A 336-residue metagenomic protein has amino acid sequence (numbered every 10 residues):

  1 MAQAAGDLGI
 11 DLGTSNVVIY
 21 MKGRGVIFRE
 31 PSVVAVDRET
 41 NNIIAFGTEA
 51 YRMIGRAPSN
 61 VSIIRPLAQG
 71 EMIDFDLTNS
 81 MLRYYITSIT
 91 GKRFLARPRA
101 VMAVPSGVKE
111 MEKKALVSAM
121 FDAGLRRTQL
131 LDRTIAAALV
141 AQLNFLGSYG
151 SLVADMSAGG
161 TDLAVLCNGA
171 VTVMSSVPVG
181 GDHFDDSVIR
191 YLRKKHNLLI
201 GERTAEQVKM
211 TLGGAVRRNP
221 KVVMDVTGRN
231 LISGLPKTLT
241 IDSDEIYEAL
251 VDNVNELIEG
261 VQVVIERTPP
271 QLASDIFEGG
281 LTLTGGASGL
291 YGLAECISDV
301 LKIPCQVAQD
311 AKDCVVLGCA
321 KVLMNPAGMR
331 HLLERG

Functional and structural regions predicted by a protein language model:
M1-A158, A164-T282, S288-G336: Nucleotide/phosphate-binding catalytic cleft detector across ATP-hydrolyzing and phosphate-transferring enzymes
